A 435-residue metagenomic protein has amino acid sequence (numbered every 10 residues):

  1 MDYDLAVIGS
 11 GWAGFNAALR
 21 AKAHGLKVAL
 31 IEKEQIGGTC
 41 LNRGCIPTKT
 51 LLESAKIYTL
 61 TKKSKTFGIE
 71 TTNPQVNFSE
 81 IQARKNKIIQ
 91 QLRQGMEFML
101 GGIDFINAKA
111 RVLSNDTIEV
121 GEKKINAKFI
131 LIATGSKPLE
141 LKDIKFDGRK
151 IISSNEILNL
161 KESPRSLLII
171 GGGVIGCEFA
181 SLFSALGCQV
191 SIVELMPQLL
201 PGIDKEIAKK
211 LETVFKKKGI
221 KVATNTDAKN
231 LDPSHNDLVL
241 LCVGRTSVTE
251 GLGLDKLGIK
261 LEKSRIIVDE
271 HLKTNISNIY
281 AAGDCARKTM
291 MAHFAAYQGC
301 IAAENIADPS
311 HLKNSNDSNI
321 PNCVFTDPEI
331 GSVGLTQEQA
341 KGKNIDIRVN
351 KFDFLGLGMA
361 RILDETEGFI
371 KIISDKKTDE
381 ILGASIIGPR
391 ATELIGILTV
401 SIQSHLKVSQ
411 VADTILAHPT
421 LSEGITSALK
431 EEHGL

Functional and structural regions predicted by a protein language model:
M1-A13, S163-G173: Beta1/beta-strand and adjacent pyrophosphate-binding region of the FAD-binding site in flavoprotein oxidoreductases
Y3, N42-K124, G202-V222, T226 (+2 more regions): N-terminal Rossmann-like dinucleotide/flavin-binding domain of flavoprotein oxidoreductases that bind FAD/FMN
A6-I8, A110, I125-G135, I170 (+4 more regions): Short hydrophobic core segments
I8-A13, A17-E34, T39, I46 (+3 more regions): Flexible, glycine-rich terminal cap/loop adjacent to redox cofactors in electron-transfer oxidoreductases
C45, T134-Q189, V193, D255-L257 (+1 more regions): Glycine-rich dinucleotide-binding loop and its adjacent helix/turn
T72, D104-N107, R111-E119, L186-E270 (+2 more regions): A Rossmann-like FAD-binding core segment of flavoenzymes
K87-R93, L158-N159, P164-L168, V174-N230 (+3 more regions): Rossmann-like dinucleotide-binding cores of NAD(P)H-dependent redox enzymes
D147-S163, L238-D308: FAD-site-proximal beta/loop scaffold in flavoenzymes
